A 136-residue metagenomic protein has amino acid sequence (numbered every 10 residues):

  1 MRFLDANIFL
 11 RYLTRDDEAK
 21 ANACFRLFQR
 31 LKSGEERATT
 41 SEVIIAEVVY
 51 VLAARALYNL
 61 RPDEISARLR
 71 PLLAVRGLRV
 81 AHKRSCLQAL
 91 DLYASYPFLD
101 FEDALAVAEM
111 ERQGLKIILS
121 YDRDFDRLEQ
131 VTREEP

Functional and structural regions predicted by a protein language model:
M1, V107-P136: Acidic, PIN/NYN-like endoribonuclease modules and their adjacent C-terminal/linker elements
M1-T40, L57-E64: Short, well-structured N-terminal submotif of metal-dependent ribonuclease cores
D5, T40-S41, L99-D100, D122 (+1 more regions): Histidine- and aromatic-rich ligand-binding microenvironments
F9, I45, F125-D126: A generic structural signal for short hydrophobic patches within well-formed alpha-helices
T40-I44, S85: Short, conserved alpha-helical segments within structured domains
L57-L73, G77: Glycine/small-residue-rich phosphate/adenosyl-binding loop
G77-I117: Active-site neighborhoods of divalent-metal-dependent phosphate/nucleic-acid chemistry enzymes
